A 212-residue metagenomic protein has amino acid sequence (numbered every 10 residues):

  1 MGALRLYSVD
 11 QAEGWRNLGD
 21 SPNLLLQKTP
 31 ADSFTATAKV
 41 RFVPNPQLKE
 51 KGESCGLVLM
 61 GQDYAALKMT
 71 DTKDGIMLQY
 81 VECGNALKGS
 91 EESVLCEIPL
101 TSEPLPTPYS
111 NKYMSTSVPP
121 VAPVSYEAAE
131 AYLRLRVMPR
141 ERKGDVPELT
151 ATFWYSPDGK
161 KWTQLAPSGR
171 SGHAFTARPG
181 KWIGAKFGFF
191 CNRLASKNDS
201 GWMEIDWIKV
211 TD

Functional and structural regions predicted by a protein language model:
M1-D212: Extracellular glycan-recognition regions
